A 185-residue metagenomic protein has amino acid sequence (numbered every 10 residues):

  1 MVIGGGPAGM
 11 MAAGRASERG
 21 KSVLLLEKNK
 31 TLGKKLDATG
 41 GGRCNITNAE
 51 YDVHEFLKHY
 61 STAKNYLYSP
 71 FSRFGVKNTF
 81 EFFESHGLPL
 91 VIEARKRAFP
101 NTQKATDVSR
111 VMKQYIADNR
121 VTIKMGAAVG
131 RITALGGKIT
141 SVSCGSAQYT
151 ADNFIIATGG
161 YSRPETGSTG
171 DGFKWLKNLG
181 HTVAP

Functional and structural regions predicted by a protein language model:
M1-L25: N-terminal Rossmann-like FAD-binding beta1-loop-alpha1 element of flavoenzymes
V2, G6-A8, T31, G160-S162: Residue-level detector of alpha-helix initiation sites
S17-G41: Glycine-rich FAD pyrophosphate-binding loop
R19, T106-P185: Predominantly flavin-linked oxidoreductase catalytic cores and closely associated redox partners
K21-L24, L90, F154: Hydrophobic anchor at the start of a short beta-strand that flanks the dinucleotide cofactor-binding loop
R43-I92: Glycine-rich active-site loop/strand segments that organize a redox cofactor
L67-P70, A98-Q103, T158-T166: Flexible, glycine/proline-enriched loop segments at strand-loop-helix junctions that form or flank small-ligand binding
F74-E84, A94-N119: An accessory alpha-helical subdomain
